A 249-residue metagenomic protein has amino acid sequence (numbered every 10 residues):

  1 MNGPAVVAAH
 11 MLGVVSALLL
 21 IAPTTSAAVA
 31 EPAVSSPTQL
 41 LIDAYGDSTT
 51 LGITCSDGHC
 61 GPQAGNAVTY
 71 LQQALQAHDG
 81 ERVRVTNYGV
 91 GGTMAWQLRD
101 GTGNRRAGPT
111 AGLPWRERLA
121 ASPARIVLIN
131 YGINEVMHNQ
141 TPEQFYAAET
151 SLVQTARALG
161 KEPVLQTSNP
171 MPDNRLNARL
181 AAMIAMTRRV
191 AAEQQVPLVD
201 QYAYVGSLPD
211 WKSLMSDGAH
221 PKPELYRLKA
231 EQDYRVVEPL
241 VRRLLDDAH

Functional and structural regions predicted by a protein language model:
M1-G13: Bacterial N-terminal signal peptides that target proteins for export
H10-P23: Bacterial N-terminal signal peptides
A28-G89, E117-A121: Serine-esterase "nucleophile elbow" of acetyl-processing enzymes
L41-G46, T50, R84-G89, R125-Y131 (+2 more regions): Structural recognition of the beta-strand scaffold that forms the well-ordered cores of secreted hydrolase catalytic
L51-C55, Q97-Y146, M171: Oxyanion-hole/transition-state-stabilizing segment in secreted/luminal serine hydrolases and related acyltransferases
V68, Q72, R116, P142 (+7 more regions): Extracytoplasmic/secreted envelope proteins and their assembly/folding machinery, especially bacterial periplasmic
L128-N134, L152-I184: Active-site segments of SGNH/GDSL-like serine hydrolases that catalyze O-acetyl group transfer/hydrolysis on lipids
N169-H249: Catalytic His-Asp segment of secreted/periplasmic serine-dependent ester chemistry enzymes
